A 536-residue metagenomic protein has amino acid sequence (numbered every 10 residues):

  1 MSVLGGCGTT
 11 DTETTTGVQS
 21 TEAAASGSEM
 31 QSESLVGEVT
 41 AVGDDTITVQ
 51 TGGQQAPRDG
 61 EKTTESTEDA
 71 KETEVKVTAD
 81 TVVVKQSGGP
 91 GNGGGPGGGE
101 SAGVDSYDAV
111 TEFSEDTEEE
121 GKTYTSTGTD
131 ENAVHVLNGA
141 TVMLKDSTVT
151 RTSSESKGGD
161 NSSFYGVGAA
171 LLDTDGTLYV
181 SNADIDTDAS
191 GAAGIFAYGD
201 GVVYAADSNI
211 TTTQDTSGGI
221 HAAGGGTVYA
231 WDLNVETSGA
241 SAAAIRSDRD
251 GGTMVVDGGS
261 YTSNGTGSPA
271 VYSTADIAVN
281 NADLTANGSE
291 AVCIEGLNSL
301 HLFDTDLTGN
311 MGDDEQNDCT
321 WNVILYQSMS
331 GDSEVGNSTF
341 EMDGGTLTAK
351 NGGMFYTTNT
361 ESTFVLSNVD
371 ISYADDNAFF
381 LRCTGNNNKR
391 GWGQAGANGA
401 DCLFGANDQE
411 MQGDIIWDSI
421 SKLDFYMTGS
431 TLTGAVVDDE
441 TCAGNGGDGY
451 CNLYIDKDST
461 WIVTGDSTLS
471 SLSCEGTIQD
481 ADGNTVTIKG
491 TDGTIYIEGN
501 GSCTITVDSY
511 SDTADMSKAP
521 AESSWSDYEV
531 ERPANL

Functional and structural regions predicted by a protein language model:
C7-E38, G43, T48-V104, M329 (+1 more regions): Disordered, low-complexity segments in secreted/periplasmic proteins that are enriched in proline
D11-S26, P90-G97, V134, I195 (+2 more regions): Intrinsically disordered, low-complexity repeat and linker tracts
Q54-A79, G296, L307, E334-E341 (+2 more regions): Acidic Ser/Thr/Pro-rich low-complexity disordered segments that often serve as glycosylated linkers/stalks around
G89-E100, T305, S328-G352, Y356-D466 (+1 more regions): Extracellular/surface-exposed low-complexity segments
G97-S156, S502-I505, D512-A514, P520-L536: N-terminal segments that cap or nucleate solenoid repeat domains
E100-S101, D116-D130, K145-G166, G176-G191 (+13 more regions): Beta-strand-rich solenoid/repeat architectures in extracellular/passenger domains of polysaccharide-targeting enzymes
S106-E112, N132-N138, K157, V167-T174 (+12 more regions): Glycine-rich beta-solenoid repeat tracts in large extracellular/virion proteins
